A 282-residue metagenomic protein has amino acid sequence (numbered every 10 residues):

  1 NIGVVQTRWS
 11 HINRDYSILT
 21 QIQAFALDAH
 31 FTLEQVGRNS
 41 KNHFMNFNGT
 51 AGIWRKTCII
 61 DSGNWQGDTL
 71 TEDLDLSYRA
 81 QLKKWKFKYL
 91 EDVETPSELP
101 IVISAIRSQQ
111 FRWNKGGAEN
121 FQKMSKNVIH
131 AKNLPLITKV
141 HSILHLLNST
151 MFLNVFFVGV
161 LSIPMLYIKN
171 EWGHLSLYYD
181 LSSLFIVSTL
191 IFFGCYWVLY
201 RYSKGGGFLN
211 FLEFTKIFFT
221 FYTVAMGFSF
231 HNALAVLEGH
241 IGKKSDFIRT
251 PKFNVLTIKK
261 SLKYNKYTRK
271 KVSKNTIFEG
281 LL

Functional and structural regions predicted by a protein language model:
I2-L70, L82, I103-L136, V140-I143 (+1 more regions): Long helical/loop segments within the catalytic core of UDP-sugar-dependent glycosyltransferases, especially the large
A24, D28, K86, T95 (+3 more regions): Short, well-ordered loop/turn and helix-capping segments at boundaries between secondary-structure elements and domains
N42, D68, S77-P96: Catalytic donor-sugar/metal-binding loop of nucleotide-sugar-dependent glycosyltransferases
L70-D75, T220: Conserved glycosyltransferase catalytic-site signature
W85-V102, M124-P135, G159-K169, T220-F230 (+1 more regions): Hydrophobic alpha-helical transmembrane segments
E98-K115, N210-E213, K244-L262: Nucleotide-sugar-dependent glycosyltransferase catalytic core
A131-N154, N254-L282: Loop-to-transmembrane boundary segments
H145-K252, K274-L282: Membrane-embedded multi-pass helical conduit in multi-pass membrane proteins, especially envelope-biosynthetic
